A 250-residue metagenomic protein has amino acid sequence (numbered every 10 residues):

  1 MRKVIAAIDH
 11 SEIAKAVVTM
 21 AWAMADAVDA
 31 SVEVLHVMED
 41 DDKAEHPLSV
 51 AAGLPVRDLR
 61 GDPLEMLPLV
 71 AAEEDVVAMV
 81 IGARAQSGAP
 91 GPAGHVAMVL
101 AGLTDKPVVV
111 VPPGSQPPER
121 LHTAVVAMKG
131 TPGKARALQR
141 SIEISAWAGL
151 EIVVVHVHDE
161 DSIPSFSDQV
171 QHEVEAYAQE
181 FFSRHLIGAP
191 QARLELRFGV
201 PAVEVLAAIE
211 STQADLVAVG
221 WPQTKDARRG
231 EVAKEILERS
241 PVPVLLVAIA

Functional and structural regions predicted by a protein language model:
M1-L54, T123-D168, R184-Q191, A214 (+3 more regions): Small/aliphatic-rich secondary-structure junction motif
H10, I81-G102, R120-L121, L216-R239 (+1 more regions): Glycine-rich, Arg-bearing micro-motifs that act as flexible, cationic patches
M20-A23, E39-D40, P47-M79, R84-P90 (+3 more regions): Structural beta-alpha unit
D26, A72, A101-G102, A146 (+2 more regions): Solvent-exposed polar/charged
V80-A83, P107-G114, G220, V244-I249: Short beta-strand elements of ligand-binding domains
G91-P92, L121, A137, P164-D168 (+2 more regions): Short, well-ordered secondary-structure micro-motifs
H95-S115, Q169-V170: Extended, non-globular alpha-helical segments
A176-E180: Intrinsic, low-complexity N-terminal interaction/targeting segments
